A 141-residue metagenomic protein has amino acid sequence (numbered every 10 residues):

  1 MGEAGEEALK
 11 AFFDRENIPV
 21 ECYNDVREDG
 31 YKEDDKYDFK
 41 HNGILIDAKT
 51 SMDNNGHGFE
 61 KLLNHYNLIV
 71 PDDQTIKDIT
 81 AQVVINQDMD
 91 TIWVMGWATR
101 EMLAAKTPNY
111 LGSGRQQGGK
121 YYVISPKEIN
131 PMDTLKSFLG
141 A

Functional and structural regions predicted by a protein language model:
M1-N42, K49-A141: Nucleic-acid endonuclease domains
